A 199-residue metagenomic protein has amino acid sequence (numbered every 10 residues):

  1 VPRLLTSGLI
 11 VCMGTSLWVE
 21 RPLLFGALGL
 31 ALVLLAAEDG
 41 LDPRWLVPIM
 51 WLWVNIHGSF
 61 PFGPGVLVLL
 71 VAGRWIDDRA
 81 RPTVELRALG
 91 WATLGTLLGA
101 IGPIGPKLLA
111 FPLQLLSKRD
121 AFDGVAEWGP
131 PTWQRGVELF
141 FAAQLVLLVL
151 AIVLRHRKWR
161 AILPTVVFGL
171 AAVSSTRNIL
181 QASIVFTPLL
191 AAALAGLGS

Functional and structural regions predicted by a protein language model:
V1-M13, L28: Transmembrane-helix signature of polytopic, membrane-embedded enzymes that assemble or transfer cell-envelope glycans
V1-R3, D42, E85-L89, V153-T165: Membrane-interfacial loop-to-transmembrane alpha-helix junctions, especially the N-terminal start
G8-T15, L34-A36, P43-S59, L67 (+2 more regions): Membrane-interface alpha helices of multi-pass inner-membrane proteins
L17-L24: Short acidic/glycine- and proline-prone juxtamembrane loop motifs at membrane-interface regions of multi-pass membrane
L30-R44, L147-L154: Membrane-interface transmembrane helices that cradle and orient dolichyl/undecaprenyl
A37-W45, A72-T83, L190-S199: Membrane-interface junctions at the ends of membrane-embedded or membrane-associated helices
G58-L67, V71-L154, S183: Transmembrane catalytic cores of multi-pass membrane glycosyltransferases and polysaccharide-assembly enzymes
F168-G198: Hydrophobic/aromatic-rich transmembrane helices and adjacent perimembrane loops
